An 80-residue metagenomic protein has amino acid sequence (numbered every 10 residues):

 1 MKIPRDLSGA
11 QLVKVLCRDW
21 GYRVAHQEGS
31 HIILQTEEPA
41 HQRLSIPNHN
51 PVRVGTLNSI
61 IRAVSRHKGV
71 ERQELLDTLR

Functional and structural regions predicted by a protein language model:
M1-E28: N-terminal first-folded block
K2, P47, S65: Short, flexible active-site loop motifs that bind/organize anionic cofactors or intermediates
P4, G9, V13, H41 (+2 more regions): Generic N-terminal initiation segments characterized by hydrophobic and/or small/turn-forming residues
R18, Q27, Q35-T36, V64-H67 (+1 more regions): Compositionally biased, intrinsically disordered low-complexity segments
R23-S59: A short, structured beta-strand/loop element
P51-R80: C-terminal structural segments of small proteins and small subunits
